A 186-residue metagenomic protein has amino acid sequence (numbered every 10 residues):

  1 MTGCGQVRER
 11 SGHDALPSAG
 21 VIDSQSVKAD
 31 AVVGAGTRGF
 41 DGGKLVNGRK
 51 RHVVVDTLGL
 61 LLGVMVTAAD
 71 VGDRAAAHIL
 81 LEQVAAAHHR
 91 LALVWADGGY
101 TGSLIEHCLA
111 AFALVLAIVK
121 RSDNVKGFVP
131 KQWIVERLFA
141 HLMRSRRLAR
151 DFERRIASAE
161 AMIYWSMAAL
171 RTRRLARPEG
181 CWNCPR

Functional and structural regions predicted by a protein language model:
M1-R186: Short alpha-helical elements
